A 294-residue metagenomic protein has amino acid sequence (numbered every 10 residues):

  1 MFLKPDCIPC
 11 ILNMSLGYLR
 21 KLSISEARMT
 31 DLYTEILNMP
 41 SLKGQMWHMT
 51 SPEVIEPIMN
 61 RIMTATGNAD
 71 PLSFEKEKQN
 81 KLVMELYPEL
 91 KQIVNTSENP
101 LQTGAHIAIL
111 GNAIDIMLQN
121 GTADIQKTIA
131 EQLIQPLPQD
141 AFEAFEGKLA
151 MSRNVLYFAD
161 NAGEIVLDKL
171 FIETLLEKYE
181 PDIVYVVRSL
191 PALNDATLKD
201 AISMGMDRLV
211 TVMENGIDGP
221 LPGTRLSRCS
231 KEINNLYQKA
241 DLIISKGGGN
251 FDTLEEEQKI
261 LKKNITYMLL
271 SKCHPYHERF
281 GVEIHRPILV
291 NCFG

Functional and structural regions predicted by a protein language model:
F2-S152: Electropositive, gly/pro-rich neighborhoods at or near active sites that engage anionic ligands
A144-K148, F158, F171-I172, E232 (+1 more regions): Short, hydrophobic/aromatic alpha-helical segments in well-folded domains
R153-N154, E180-Y185, N264: Residues at the starts of beta-strands that form the adenosine-phosphate
N154-L156, D241-L242: Structural motif
D160-K169, L190-A192, G248-D252: Gly/Ser/Thr-rich loops at beta-strand to alpha-helix junctions that form or flank small-molecule/cofactor-binding
A162-V184: Histidine-anchored nucleotide/phosphate-binding helix
V187-S189, T197-G294: C-terminal functional extensions of proteins
